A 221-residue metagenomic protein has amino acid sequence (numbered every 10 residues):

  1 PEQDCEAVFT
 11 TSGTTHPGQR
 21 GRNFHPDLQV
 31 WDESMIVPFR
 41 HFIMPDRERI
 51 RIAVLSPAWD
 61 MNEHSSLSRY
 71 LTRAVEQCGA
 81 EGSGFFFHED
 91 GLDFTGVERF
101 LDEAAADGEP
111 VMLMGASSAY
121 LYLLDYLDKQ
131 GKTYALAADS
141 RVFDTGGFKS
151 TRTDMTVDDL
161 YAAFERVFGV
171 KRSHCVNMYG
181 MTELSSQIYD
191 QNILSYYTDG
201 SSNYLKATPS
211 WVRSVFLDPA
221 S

Functional and structural regions predicted by a protein language model:
P1-E2, V8, S34, G91 (+1 more regions): Structured catalytic cores of enzymes that bind and process phosphorylated ligands/cofactors
P1-T10, G18-F24, P38-P45: Active-site diphosphate/adenylate-binding microenvironment
A7, G21-V30, S68-T72: "Short basic amphipathic alpha-helical interaction patches in structured regions
V8-G18, A58, S117, G146 (+1 more regions): Ser/Thr-glycine-rich phosphate-binding loops at phosphate-binding pockets of nucleotides, nucleotide cofactors
H16-H25, E48-W59, G82-F86: Short acidic, glycine/Ser/Thr-rich loop/turn "cap" segments at secondary-structure junctions
D27-M35, E63, D93: Phosphate/oxyanion-binding active-site loops and adjacent basic polyanion-contact surfaces
R40-E76: Conserved AMP-binding loop of ANL adenylate-forming enzymes
R49-R51, H64, R73-S221: Active-site glycine/GP-rich loop and adjacent strand/helix microenvironment that borders small-molecule binding pockets
